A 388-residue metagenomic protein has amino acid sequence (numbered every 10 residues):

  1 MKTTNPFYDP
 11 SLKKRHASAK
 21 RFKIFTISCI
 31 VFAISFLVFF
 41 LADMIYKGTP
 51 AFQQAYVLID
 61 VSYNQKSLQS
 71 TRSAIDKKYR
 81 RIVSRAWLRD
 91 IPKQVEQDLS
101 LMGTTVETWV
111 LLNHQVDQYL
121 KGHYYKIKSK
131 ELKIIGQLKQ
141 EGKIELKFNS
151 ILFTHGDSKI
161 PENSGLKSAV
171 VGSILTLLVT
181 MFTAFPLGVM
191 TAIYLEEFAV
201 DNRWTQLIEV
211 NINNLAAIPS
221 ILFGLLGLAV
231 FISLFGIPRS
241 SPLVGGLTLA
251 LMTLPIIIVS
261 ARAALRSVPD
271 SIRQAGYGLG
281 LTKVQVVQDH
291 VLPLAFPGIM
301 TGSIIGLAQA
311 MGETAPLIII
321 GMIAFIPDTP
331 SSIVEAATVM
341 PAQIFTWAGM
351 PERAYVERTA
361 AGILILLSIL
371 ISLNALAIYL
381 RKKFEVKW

Functional and structural regions predicted by a protein language model:
M1-F25, V31, M44-N163: Membrane-topology segments of multi-pass transport proteins
G156-I160, I212-L249: Generic hydrophobic transmembrane alpha-helix motif, especially the helices
T180-I212, L225, I378-K383: Transmembrane-helix boundary motif in ABC transporter permease subunits
A184-L187, T191, I212-S220, V244-R262 (+3 more regions): Faces of alpha-helical transmembrane segments in polytopic inner-membrane proteins
L195, A199-E209, R273-T301: Amphipathic cytosolic juxtamembrane alpha-helices at the membrane-cytosol interface of multi-pass membrane transporters
S260, P269, K283-G321: Transmembrane alpha-helices
R262, R266, I304, T346-W388: C-terminal transmembrane helix and the adjacent membrane-cytosol boundary/short C-terminal tail of inner/organellar
A308-R353: Glycine-rich helix-loop "coupling/hinge" segments at transmembrane-helix boundaries in multipass transporters
